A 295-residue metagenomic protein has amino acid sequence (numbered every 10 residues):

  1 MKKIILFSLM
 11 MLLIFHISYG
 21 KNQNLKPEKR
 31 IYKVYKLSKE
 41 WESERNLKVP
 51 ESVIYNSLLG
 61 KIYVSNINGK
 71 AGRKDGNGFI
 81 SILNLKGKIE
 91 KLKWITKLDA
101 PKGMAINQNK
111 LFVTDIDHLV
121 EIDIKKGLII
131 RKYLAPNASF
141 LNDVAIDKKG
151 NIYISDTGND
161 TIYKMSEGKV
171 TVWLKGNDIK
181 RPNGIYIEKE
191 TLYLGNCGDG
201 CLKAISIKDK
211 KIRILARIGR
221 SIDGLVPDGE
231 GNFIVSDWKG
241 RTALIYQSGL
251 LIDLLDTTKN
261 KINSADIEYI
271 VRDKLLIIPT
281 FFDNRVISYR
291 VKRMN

Functional and structural regions predicted by a protein language model:
P27-L47: A short helix->beta-strand "capping" segment at the edge of beta-propeller domains
L37, H118-K149, S155: Asp-box/WD-like beta-propeller blade repeats and closely related beta-sheet repeat scaffolds
L37-E44, K88-I95, L128-L134, K169-K175 (+2 more regions): A short beta-strand motif characteristic of beta-propeller blades
N46-L59, G76, I95-K110, P136-I152 (+6 more regions): Beta-rich, blade/repeat-based domains predominating in secreted/periplasmic proteins but also intracellular
V64-K86: Beta-propeller domains
N68-G72, H118, N159-T161, D199-C201 (+2 more regions): Short glycine/acidic-enriched loop and turn motifs that connect beta-strands
I82-L85, N107-K110, Y163-V170, Y186-E190 (+2 more regions): Flexible "stalk/tail and boundary" regions
L83-G87, D123-L128, M165-K169, S206-K210 (+2 more regions): Short loop/turn segments that connect beta-strands within beta-propeller blades
